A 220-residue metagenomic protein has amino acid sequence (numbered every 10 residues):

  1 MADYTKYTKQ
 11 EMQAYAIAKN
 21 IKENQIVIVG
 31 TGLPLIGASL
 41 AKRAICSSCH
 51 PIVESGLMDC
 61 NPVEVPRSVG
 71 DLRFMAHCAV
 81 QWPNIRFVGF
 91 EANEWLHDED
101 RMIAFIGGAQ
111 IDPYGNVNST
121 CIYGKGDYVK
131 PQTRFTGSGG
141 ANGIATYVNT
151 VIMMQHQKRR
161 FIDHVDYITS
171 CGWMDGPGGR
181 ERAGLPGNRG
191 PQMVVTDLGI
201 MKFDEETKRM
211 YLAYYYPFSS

Functional and structural regions predicted by a protein language model:
M1-W82: N-terminal active-site beta-alpha-beta segment that forms phosphate/nucleotide-binding and substrate-recognition loops
A2, K9-E11, V65-S220: Conserved phosphate- and dinucleotide-binding cores of soluble alpha/beta proteins, encompassing both enzyme active
